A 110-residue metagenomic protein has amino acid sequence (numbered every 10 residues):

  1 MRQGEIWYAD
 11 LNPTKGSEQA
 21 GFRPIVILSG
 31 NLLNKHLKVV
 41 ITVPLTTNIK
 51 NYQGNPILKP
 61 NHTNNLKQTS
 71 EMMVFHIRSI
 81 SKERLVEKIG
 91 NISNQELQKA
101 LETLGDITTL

Functional and structural regions predicted by a protein language model:
N12-G16: Short, charged beta-turn/beta-strand-edge "cap" motif at the junction between a beta-strand and an adjacent loop
S17-P24, Q53-P60, I77-K82, T108-L110: Hydrophobic transmembrane alpha-helix bundles
A20-G21, I27-H62: Compact nucleic-acid interaction/catalytic patches
I25-V26, A100: Hydrophobic alpha-helical segments that mediate membrane insertion or helix-helix packing
N64-L110: C-terminal terminal-subdomain/extension
